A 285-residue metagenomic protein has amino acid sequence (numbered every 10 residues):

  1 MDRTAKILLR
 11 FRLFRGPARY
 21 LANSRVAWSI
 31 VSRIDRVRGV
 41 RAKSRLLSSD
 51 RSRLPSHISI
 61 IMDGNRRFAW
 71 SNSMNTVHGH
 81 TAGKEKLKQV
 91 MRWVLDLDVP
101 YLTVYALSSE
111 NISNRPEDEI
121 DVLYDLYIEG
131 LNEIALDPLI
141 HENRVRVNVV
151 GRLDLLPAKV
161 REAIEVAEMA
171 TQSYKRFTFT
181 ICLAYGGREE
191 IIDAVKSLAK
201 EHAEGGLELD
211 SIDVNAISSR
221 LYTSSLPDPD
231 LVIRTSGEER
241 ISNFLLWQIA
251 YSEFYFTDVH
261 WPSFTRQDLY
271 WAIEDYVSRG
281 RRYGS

Functional and structural regions predicted by a protein language model:
M1-S285: Flexible, compositionally biased loop and terminal segments
